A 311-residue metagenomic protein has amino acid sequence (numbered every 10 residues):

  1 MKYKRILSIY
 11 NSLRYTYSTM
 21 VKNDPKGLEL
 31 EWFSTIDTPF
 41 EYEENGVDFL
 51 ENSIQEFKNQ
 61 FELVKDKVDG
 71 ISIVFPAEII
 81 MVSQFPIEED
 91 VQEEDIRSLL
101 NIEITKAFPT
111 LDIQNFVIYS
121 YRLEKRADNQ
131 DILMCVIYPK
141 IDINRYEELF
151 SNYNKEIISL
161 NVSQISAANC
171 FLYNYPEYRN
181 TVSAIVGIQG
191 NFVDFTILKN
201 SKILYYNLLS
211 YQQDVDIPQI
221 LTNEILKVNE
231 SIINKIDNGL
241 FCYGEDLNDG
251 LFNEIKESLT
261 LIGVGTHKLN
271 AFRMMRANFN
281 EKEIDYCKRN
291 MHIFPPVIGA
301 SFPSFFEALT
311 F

Functional and structural regions predicted by a protein language model:
M1-E103, A107, R122, N144: Non-catalytic, solvent-exposed interaction/assembly segments
R5-E31, D128-K235: Small-residue (GG/TT-enriched) beta-loop-alpha framework at ligand/catalytic clefts
E41, I80-V82, F192-V193, D246-G250: Short acidic, S/G/P-rich loop/turn micro-motifs used as interaction or catalytic elements
D66-E78, S159, N234-D246: Short glycine-rich phosphate-binding loop at a beta-alpha junction
F75-Y173, A271-R276: Active-site neighborhood for divalent-cation/phosphate handling
S166-N169, K268-F311: Glycine-rich phosphate-binding/hydrolytic loop that grips phosphoryl groups
L204-N207, G265, T310-F311: Extended hydrophobic-aromatic, low-complexity segments
D237-V264, A271: Glycine-rich phosphate-binding loops at beta-strand->alpha-helix junctions
